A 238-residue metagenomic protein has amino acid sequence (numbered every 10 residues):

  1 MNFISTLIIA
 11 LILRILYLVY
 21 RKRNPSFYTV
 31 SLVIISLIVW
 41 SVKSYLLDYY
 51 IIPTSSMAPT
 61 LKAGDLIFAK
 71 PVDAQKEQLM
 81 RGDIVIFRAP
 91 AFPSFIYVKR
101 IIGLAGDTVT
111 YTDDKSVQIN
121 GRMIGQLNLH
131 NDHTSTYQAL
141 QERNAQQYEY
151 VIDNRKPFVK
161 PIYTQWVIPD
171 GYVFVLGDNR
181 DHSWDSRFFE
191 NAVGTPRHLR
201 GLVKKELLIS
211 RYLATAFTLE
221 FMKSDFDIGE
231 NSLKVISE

Functional and structural regions predicted by a protein language model:
N2-R23, P59-E238: Soluble "head" domains of membrane/secretory-pathway proteins
L11-L18, W40-D48: Short hydrophobic alpha-helical membrane-anchoring segments
P25-L46: Internal/C-terminal transmembrane anchor helices
L46-T60: N-terminal signal-anchor transmembrane helix
